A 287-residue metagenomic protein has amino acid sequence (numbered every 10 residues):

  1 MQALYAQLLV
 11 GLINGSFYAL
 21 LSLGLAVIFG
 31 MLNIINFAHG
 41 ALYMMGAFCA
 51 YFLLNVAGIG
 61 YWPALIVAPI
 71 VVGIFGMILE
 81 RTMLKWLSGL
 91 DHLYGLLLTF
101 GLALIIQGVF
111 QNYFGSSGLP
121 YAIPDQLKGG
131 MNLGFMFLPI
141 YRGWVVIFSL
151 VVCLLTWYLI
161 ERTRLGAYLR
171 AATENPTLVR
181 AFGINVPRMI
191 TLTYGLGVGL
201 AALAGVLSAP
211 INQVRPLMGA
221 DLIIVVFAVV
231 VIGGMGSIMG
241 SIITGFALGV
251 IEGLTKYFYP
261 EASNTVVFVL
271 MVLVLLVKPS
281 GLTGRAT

Functional and structural regions predicted by a protein language model:
A3-V56, T82-G89, L93-Y94, V231-I238: Single transmembrane alpha-helix segments in multi-pass membrane proteins
N14, M136-V214, I238-T244: Helix-loop-helix "hairpin" substructures at the membrane interface of multi-pass membrane proteins
Y18, G58-I70, T191-A201, G205-M271 (+1 more regions): Transmembrane alpha-helical segments in multi-pass inner-membrane proteins
A38, W62-P63, L93-Y94, R164 (+4 more regions): Residues that define the loop-to-transmembrane-helix transition and helix capping in multi-pass membrane transporters
A47-Y51, P69-F75, L102-F110, F148-W157 (+5 more regions): Hydrophobic core segments of alpha-helical transmembrane domains in multi-pass membrane transport and ion-translocation
G58-L102, V109, I243-T244, L248 (+1 more regions): Alpha-helical transmembrane segments within multi-pass membrane transporters and channels
T82, Y113, E174-A181, N185-R188 (+1 more regions): Cytosolic-side transmembrane-helix boundaries in multi-pass membrane proteins
W86-R162, M189, Q213, L254 (+3 more regions): Transmembrane helix-bundle core of multi-pass membrane transporters and related energy-transducing complexes
